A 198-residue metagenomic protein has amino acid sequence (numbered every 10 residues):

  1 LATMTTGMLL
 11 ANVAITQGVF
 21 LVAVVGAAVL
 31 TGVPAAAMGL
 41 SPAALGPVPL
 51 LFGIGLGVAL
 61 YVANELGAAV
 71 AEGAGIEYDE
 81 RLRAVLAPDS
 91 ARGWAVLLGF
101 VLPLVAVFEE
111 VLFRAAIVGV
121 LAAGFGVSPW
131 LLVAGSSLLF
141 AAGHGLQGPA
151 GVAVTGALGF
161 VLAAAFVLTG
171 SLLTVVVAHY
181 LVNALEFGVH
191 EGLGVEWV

Functional and structural regions predicted by a protein language model:
L1-L51, G55, E65, L185-V198: N-terminal, membrane-interfacial amphipathic/helix-forming hydrophobic leader that caps and precedes the first
T5, G18, E77-D79, L112 (+1 more regions): A short linear-motif detector with a strong N-terminal bias
V13-V22, L50-Y61, E65, L98 (+5 more regions): Alpha-helical transmembrane spans of integral membrane proteins, capturing the lipid-embedded, hydrophobic core of TM
V24, V48-G55, N64, A68 (+6 more regions): Generic marker of "main functional regions" within proteins
V24-T31, L60, N64, A68 (+3 more regions): Structural signal for membrane-spanning alpha-helices in multi-pass inner-membrane proteins, emphasizing helix cores
G32-V105, V118-G119, A123-G124: Juxtamembrane helix-loop-helix connectors linking adjacent transmembrane helices in multi-pass membrane enzymes
L82-V198: Transmembrane helix-loop-helix hairpins at the membrane interface of multi-pass integral membrane proteins
